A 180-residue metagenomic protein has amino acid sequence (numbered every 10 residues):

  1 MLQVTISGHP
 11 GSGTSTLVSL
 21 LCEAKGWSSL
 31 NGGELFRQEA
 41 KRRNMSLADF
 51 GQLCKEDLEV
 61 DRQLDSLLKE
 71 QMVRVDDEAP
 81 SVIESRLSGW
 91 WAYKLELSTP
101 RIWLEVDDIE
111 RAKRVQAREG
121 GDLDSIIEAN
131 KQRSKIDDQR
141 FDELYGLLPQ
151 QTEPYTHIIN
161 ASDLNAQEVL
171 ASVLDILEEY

Functional and structural regions predicted by a protein language model:
I6: Hydrophobic anchor at the beta1->P-loop junction of P-loop NTPases
H9: P-loop (Walker A) phosphate-binding loop of NTP-binding proteins
S12: ATP-binding Walker
S15: Walker A/P-loop
G32-K94, D108-I109, G120-D122: ATP-dependent small-molecule kinase phosphotransfer cores that center on conserved nucleotide phosphate-binding segments
W90, L123-S172: Small-molecule kinase domains that catalyze NTP-dependent phosphoryl transfer to phosphate-bearing small molecules
E96-E119, I126-A129: Conserved phosphate-donor/acceptor-positioning beta-strand/loop module used by diverse small-molecule
